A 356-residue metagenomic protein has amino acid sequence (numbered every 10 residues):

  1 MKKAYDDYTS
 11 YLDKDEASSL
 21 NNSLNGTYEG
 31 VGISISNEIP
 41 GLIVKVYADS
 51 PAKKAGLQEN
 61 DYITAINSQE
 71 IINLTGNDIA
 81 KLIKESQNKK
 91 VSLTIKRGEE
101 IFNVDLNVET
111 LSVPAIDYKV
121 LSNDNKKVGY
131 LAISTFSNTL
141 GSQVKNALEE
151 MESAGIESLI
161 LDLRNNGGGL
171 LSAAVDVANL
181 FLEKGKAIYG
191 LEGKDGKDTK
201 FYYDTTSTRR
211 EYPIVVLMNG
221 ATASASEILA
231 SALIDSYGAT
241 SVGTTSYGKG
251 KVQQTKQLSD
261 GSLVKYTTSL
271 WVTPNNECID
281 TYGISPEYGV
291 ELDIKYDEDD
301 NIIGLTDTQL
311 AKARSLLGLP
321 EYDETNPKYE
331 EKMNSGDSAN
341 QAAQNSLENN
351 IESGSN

Functional and structural regions predicted by a protein language model:
M1-I39, K90-V91, G98-D105, Y322-I351: Extended, small/polar residue-biased N-terminal targeting/export presequences and adjacent propeptide/linker tracts
L24-A65, Q69-N73, S137-G141: PDZ/PDZ-like domain segments forming the peptide/carboxylate-binding groove, activating on the N-terminal beta-strands
K53, E59, N67-E70, N77-K249 (+1 more regions): Cleft-lining beta-strand/loop regions that shape enzyme active-site pockets
L163, I284, L292-I302, A311-R314 (+1 more regions): Intrinsically disordered, low-complexity repeat and linker tracts
L258-D260, V264-S269: Short acidic, Pro/Gly- and aromatic-enriched capping/linker segments at domain boundaries
T273: Short, acidic, Ser/Thr-enriched surface-loop or helix-capping motifs
